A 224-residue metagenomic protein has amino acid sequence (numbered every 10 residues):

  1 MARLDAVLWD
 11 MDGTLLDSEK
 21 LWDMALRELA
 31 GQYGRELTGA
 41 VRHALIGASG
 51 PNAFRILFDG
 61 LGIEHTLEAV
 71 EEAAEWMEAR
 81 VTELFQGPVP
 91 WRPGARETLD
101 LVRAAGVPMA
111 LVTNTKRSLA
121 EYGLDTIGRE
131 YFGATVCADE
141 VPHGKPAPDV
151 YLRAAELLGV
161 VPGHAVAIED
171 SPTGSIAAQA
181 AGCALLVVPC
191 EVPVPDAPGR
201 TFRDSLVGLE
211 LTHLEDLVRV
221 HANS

Functional and structural regions predicted by a protein language model:
M1-D5, R96, D100-R103, K116-R117 (+1 more regions): Asp-based, Mg2+/Mn2+-dependent phosphohydrolase catalytic module
M1-H43: Active-site neighborhood of HAD-like aspartate-dependent phosphohydrolases
T14, T113-T115: Conserved phosphate-coupling serine/threonine residues in phosphotransfer and NTP-handling enzymes
D23, R27, G50-R55, A74 (+3 more regions): An amphipathic alpha-helix signature
R27-A30, P51-H65, G123, A155: Helix-loop "lid/cap" segments that line or gate small-molecule binding pockets
R35-L37, I63, R129, G159-V160: Helix N-cap/coil-helix junction residues
F58-E97, A105: Metal-dependent phosphoesterase signature
